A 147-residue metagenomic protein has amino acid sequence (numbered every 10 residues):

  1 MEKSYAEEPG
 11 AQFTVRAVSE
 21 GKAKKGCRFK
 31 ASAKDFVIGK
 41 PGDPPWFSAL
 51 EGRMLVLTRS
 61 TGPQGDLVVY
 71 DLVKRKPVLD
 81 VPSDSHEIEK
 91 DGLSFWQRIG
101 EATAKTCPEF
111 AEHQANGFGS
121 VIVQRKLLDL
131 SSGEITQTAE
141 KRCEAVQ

Functional and structural regions predicted by a protein language model:
M1-P41, E140, V146: Terminal domain-start segments
E2, E8, E89-Q147: Acidic, small-residue rich beta-repeat scaffolds with periodic aromatic anchors
K3-A6, T14-S19, V56-G62, P82 (+1 more regions): Beta-strand C-termini and the immediately following turn/loop, strongest in propeller blades
A11-F13, G65-L67, V123: Repetitive beta-architecture junctions, highlighting loop-to-beta-strand starts across blade-like repeats
E20-C27, P63-L67, I99-E109: Short, surface-exposed beta-strand/loop "edge" segments at domain boundaries and coil↔beta transitions
K40-P45, K76-I88, C143-E144: Short coil/turn segments at the loop-to-beta-strand junctions that recur within blades of beta-propeller repeat folds
F47-P63, V69: Mid-length scaffold segments of soluble, non-membrane domains
D71-K74: Short loop/turn segments that connect beta-strands within beta-propeller blades
